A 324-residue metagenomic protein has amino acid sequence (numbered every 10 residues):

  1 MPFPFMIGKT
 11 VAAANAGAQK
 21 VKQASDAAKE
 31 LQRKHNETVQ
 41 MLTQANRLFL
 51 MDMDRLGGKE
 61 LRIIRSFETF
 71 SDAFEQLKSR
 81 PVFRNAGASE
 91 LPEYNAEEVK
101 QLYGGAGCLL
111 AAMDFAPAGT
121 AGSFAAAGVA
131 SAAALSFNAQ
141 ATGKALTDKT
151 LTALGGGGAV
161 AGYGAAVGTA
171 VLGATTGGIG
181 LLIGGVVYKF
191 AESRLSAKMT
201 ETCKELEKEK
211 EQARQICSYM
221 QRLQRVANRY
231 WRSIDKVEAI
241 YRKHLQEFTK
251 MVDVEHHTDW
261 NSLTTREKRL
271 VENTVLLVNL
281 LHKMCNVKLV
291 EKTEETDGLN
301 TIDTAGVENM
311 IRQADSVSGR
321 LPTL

Functional and structural regions predicted by a protein language model:
M1-A28, H35, I183: N-terminal signal-anchor transmembrane alpha helix of single-pass membrane proteins, serving as the membrane-anchoring
M1-V11, G107-A191: Small-residue-rich hydrophobic membrane-insertion segments
T10, G17-K20, A24, L31 (+6 more regions): Intrinsic-disorder-associated interaction segments
K34-N85, V167-N300: Amphipathic, membrane-inserting segments
A73-T120: Long, structured ligand/cofactor-binding scaffold of large enzymes
N95-L102, A106-A112, V129, A133 (+4 more regions): Generic structural signal of hydrophobic/aromatic residues within well-ordered alpha-helices of folded domains
T293-L324: C-terminal amphipathic alpha-helix
